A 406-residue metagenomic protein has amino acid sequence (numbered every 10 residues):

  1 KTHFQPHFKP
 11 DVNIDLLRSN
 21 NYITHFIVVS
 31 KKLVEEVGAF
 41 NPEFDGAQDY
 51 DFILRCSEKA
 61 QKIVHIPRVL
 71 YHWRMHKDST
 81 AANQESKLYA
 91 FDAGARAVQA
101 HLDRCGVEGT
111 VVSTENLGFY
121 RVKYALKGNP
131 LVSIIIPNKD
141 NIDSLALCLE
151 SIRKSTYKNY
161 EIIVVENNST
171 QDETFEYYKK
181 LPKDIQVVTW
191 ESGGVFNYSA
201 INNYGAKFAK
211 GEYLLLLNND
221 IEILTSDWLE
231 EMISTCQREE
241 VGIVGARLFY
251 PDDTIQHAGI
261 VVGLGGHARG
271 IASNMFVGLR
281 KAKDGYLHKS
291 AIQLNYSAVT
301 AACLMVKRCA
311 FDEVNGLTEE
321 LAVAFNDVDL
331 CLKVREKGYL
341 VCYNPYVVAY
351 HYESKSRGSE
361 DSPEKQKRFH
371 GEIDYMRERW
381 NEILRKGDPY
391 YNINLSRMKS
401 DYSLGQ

Functional and structural regions predicted by a protein language model:
K1-H3, H76, I221-A268: Conserved donor NDP-sugar-binding/catalytic core segment of glycosyltransferases
F8-E36, D45, N197-I201, K207 (+2 more regions): A recurrent flexible, glycine/aromatic-enriched loop bordering the glycosyltransferase active site that acts as
V28, S86-N129, D252, L264-N295 (+2 more regions): C-terminal, non-catalytic tails of nucleotide-sugar-dependent glycosyltransferases
L33, E43-V69, V98, W228-M232 (+2 more regions): A short, conserved alpha-helix in the catalytic core of glycosyltransferases
D51, P130-I135, E161, D329: Cell-envelope/extracellular polymer assembly enzymes that use nucleotide-activated donors
E150-N159: Short, acidic, metal-binding catalytic loop of nucleotide-sugar glycosyltransferases
F175-A200, F208: Conserved donor nucleotide-binding strand/loop of the catalytic core
L214: Short aromatic/hydrophobic "clamp" motif used to bind/position activated sugar donors
